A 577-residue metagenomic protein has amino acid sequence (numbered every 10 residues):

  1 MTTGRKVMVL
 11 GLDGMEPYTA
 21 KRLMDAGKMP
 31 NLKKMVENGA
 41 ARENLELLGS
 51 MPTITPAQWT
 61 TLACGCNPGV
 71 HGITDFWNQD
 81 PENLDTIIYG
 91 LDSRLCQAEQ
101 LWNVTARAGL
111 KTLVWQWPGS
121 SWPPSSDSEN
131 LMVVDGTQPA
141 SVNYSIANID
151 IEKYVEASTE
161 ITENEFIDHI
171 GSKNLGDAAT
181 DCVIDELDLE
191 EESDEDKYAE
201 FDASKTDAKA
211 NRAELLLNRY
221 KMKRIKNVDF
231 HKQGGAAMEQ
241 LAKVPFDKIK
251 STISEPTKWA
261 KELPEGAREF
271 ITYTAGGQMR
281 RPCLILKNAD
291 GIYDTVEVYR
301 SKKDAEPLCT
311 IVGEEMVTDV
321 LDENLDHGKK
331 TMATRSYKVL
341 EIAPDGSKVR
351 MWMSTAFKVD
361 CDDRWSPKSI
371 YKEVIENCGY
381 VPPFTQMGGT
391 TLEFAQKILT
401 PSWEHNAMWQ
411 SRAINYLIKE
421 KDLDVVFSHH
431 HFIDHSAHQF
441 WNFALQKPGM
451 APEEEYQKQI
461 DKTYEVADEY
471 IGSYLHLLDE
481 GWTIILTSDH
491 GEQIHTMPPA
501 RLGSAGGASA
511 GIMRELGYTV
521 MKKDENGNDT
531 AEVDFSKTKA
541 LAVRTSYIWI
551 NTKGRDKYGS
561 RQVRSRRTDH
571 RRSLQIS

Functional and structural regions predicted by a protein language model:
T2-R5, L12, Y18-K21, A26-G27 (+5 more regions): Secreted, luminal/periplasmic, and some membrane-associated catalytic domains that remodel anionic oxygen-ester
G4-V7, L113-V114, D360, N406-F440: Active-site regions of oxyanion-processing enzymes, predominantly non-cytosolic
G11, N67-G69, A106-K111, K419-L423: Short, solvent-exposed loop/edge-beta patches enriched in aromatic
R42, P68-H71: Short helix C-cap/helix-to-loop transition motifs enriched in small/turn-promoting residues
G49-P52, A57-A63, H71, D75-Q79: Nucleic acid-processing catalytic cores of prokaryotic defense/repair systems
M51, G119-S121, I433: Positions that flank functional sites
S369-T400, H430-K458: Active-site-proximal, well-structured secondary-structure segments within enzyme catalytic domains
T400-K421, V425-V426, N442-I484, I494 (+1 more regions): A long, amphipathic alpha-helix that forms part of the scaffold/cap immediately adjacent to metal-dependent active
